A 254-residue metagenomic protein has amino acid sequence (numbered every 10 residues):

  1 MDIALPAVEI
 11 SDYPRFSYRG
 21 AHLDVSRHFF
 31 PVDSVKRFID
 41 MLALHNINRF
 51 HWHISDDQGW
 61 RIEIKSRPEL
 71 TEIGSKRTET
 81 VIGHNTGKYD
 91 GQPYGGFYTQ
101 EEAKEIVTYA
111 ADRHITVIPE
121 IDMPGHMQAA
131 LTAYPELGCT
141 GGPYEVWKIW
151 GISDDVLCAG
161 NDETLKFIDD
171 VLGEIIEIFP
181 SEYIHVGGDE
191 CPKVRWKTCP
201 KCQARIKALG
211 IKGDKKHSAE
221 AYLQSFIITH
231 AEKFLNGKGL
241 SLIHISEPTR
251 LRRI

Functional and structural regions predicted by a protein language model:
M1-K166, V171-Y183, H230: Feature activates predominantly on carbohydrate-active enzymes
M123-Q128, H185-P192, S246: A glycine-rich phosphate-binding loop feature that marks nucleotide/adenosyl-phosphate handling sites
W150-F167, E174, H185, D189-E232: Polysaccharide-binding and catalytic clefts of secreted carbohydrate-active enzymes
L235-L242: Short, intrinsically disordered, charge-balanced linker/junction segments flanking boundaries in proteins
I243-I254: Single conserved hydrophobic/aromatic residue that forms the stacking wall/gate of nucleotide- or nucleobase-binding
